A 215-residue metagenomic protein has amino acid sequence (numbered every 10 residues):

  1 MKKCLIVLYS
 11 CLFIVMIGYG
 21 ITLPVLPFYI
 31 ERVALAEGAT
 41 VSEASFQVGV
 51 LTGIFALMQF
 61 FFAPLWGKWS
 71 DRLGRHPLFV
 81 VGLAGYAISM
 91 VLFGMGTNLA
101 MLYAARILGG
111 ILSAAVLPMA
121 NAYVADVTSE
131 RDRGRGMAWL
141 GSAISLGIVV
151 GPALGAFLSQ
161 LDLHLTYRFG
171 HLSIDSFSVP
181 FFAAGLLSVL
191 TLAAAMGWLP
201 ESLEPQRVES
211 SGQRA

Functional and structural regions predicted by a protein language model:
K2-R32: Pair of pore-lining "gating" transmembrane helices in MFS-fold secondary transporters
Y29-F60: Extracellular/periplasmic helix-loop-helix junction of adjacent transmembrane segments in MFS-like secondary
A56-P64, I148-V149: Residue-level signature of mid-helix packing/kink "hotspots" within the transmembrane helices of 12-pass Major
F60-T97: Conserved MFS/SLC helix-loop-helix module at the cytosolic interface between two early adjacent transmembrane helices
S89, A100-L108: Paired small-residue
A105-I144: Cytoplasmic helix-loop-helix junction between adjacent transmembrane helices in 12-TM secondary transporters
A138-Q160: Glycine-rich segments within core transmembrane alpha-helices of 12-TM secondary carriers
G185-P205: C-terminal membrane-cytosol helix-exit motif in multi-pass small-molecule transporters
